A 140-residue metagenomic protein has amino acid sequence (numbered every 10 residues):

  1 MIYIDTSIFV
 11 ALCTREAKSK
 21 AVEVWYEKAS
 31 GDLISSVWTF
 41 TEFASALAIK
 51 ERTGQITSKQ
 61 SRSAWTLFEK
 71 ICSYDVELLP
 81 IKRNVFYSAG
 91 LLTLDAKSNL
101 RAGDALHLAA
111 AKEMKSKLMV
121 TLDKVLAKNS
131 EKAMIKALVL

Functional and structural regions predicted by a protein language model:
M1, K70, L108-L140: Acidic, PIN/NYN-like endoribonuclease modules and their adjacent C-terminal/linker elements
M1-T39, K50-S63, K132-A133: Short, well-structured N-terminal submotif of metal-dependent ribonuclease cores
A21, E42, S88, K128-N129: Phosphate- and divalent-cation-binding pockets in alpha/beta enzyme and binding domains that engage nucleotide-derived
S35-T41, G103-L106: Aromatic- and histidine-enriched alpha-helix N-cap/loop-to-helix transition segments that scaffold the rims
L47-L79, N84-L91: Active-site-proximal, substrate-binding regions of enzyme catalytic domains and RNA-binding/basic surfaces
V76-V125: Active-site neighborhoods of divalent-metal-dependent phosphate/nucleic-acid chemistry enzymes
